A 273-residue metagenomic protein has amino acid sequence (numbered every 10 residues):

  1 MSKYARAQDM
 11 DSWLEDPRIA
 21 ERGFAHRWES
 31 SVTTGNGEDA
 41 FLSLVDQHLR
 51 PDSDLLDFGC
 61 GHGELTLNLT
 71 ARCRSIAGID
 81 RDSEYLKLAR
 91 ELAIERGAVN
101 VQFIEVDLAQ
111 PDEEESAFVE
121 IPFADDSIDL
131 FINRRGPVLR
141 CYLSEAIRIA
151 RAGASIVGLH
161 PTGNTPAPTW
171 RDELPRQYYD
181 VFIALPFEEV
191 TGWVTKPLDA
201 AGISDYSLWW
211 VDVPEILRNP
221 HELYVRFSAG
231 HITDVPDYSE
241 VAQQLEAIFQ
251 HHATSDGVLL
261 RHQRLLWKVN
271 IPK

Functional and structural regions predicted by a protein language model:
M1-R50, E64: Conserved class I S-adenosyl-L-methionine
D52-G61: Conserved class I S-adenosyl-L-methionine
E64, L69-F118: Class I SAM-dependent methyltransferase SAM/SAH-binding core
E114-L130: A short acidic, Gly/Pro-enriched loop at the edge of an enzyme's catalytic core that lines a small-molecule cofactor
D129-C141: A short SAM/SAH-binding and catalytic strip from SAM-dependent methyltransferases
C141-S155: A short glycine-rich, Lys/Arg-flanked "PGG" loop and its adjoining helix->strand segment in the class I
V157-I183: Conserved class I S-adenosyl-L-methionine
S207-K273: Conserved Class I S-adenosyl-L-methionine
